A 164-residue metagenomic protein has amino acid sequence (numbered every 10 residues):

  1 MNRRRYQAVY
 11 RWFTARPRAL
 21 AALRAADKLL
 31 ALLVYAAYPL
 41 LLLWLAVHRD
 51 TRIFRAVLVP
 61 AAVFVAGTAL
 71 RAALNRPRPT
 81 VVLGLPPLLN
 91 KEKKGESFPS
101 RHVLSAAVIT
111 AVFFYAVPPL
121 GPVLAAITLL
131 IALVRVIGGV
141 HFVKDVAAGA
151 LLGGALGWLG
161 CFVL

Functional and structural regions predicted by a protein language model:
M1-Y38, T51-F54, G67-G95: N-terminal transmembrane-helix/juxtamembrane module of multi-pass inner/ER membrane proteins
R18, L43-R49, A116, F162: Structural signal for the C-terminal ends of transmembrane alpha-helices and the immediately following loop
L33-A37, V57, A61, L104 (+1 more regions): Residue-level signal for the membrane-embedded core of alpha-helical transmembrane segments, especially mid-helix
P39-L45, A132, V136: Solvent-exposed, amphipathic alpha-helical segments
L41-A66: Interfacial segments of alpha-helical transmembrane regions
V47, N75-T80, V140-K144: Transmembrane helix-loop junctions in multipass membrane proteins, especially transporters and channels
L58-R71, P122-V134: Small-polar-interrupted transmembrane alpha-helices in polytopic inner-membrane proteins
G84-L164: Membrane-embedded catalytic cores of phosphoryl/pyrophosphoryl-handling enzymes
